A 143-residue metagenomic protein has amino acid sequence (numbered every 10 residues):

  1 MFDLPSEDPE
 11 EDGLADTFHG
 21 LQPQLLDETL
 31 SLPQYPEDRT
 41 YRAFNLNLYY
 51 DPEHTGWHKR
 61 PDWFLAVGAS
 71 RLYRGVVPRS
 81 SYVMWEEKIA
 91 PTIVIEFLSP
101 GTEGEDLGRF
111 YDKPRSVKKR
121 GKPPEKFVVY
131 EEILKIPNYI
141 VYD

Functional and structural regions predicted by a protein language model:
M1-D143: Gly/Pro/Ser/Thr-rich low-complexity, intrinsically disordered segments predominantly at protein N-termini
